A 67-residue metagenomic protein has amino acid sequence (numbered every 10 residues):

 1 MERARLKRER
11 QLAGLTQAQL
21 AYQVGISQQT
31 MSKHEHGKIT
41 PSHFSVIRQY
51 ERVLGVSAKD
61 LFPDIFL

Functional and structural regions predicted by a protein language model:
M1-L12, K59: A short, Lys/Arg-rich alpha-helix, primarily the initiator
L6, L20-A21, M31-H34, L61: Conserved hydrophobic/aromatic packing and binding residues within compact polymer-binding modules
K7, A18, R48: Residues within the helices of the helix-turn-helix
R10, A21, E51: The alpha-helix within a helix-turn-helix
L12-A13, K33, R52, K59-L67: Short, charged recognition helix plus adjacent turn of helix-turn-helix-like nucleic-acid-binding domains
G25, F44-D60: DNA major-groove recognition helix of helix-turn-helix/homeodomain DNA-binding modules
I26-P41: Recognition helix of helix-turn-helix/homeodomain-like DNA-binding domains that insert into the DNA major groove
